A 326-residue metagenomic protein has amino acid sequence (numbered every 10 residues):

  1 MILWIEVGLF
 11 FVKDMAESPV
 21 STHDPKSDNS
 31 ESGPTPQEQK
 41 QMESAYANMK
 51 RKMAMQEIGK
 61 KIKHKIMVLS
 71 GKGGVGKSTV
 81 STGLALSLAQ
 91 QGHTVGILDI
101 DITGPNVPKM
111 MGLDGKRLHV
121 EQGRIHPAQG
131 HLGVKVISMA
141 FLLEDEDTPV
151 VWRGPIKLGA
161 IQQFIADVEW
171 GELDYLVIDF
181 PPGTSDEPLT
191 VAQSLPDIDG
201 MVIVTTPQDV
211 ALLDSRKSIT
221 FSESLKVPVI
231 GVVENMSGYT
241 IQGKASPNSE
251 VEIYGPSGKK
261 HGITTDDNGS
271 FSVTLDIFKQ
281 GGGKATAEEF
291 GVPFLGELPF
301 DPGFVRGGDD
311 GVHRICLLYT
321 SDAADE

Functional and structural regions predicted by a protein language model:
D14-L69: Extreme N-terminal, non-catalytic leader segments that precede Walker-type/kinase nucleotide-binding cores
K65-I102, S215, I219, L225: Walker A/P-loop phosphate-binding motif and the immediately C-terminal alpha-helix
T94-G96, I100-D147, V151, L158-A160 (+2 more regions): Phosphate-binding loop that captures ATP/GTP phosphates
L143-T190: Phosphate-binding/switch loop-helix module in NTP-utilizing enzymes
Y175-K244, N248-R306: Conserved catalytic-core segment of NTP-binding enzymes
V312-L317: C-terminal boundary of histidine-terminating zinc-finger modules
Y319-E326: Conserved small/polar residues in nucleotide/adenosyl-binding loops
